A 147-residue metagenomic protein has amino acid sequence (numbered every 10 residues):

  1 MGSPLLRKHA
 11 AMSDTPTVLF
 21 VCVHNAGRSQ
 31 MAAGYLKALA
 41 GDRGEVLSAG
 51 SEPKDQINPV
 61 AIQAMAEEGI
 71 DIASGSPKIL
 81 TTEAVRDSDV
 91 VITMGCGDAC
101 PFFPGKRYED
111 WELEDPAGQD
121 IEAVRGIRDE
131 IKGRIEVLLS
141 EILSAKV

Functional and structural regions predicted by a protein language model:
P4-V147: Short polar/charged helix/loop
